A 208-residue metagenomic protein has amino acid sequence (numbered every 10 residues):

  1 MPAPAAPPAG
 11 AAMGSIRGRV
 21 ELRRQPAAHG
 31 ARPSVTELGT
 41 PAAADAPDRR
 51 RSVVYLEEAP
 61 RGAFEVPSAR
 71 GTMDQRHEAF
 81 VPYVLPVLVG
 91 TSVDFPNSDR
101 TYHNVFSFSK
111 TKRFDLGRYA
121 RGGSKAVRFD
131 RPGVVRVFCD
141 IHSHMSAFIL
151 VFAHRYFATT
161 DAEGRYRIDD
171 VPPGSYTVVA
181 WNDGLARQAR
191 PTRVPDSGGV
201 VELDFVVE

Functional and structural regions predicted by a protein language model:
M1-E208: Extracytoplasmic copper-binding redox domains, predominantly the cupredoxin/blue-copper superfamily
